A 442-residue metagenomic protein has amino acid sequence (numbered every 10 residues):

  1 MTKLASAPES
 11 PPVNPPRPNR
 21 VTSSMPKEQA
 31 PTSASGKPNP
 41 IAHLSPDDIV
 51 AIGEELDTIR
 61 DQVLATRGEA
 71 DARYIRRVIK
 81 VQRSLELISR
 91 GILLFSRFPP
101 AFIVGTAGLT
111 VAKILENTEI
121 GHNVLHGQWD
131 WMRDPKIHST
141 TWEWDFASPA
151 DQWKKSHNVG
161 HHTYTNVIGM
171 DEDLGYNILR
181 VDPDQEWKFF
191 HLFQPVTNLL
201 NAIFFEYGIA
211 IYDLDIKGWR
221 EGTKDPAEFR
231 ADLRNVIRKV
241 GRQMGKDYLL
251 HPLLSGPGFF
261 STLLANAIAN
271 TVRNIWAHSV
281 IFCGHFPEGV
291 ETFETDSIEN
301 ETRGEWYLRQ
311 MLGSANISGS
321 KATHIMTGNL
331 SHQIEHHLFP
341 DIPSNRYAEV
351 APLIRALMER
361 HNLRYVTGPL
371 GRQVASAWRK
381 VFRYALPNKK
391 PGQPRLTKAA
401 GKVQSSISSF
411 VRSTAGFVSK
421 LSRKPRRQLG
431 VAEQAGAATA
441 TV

Functional and structural regions predicted by a protein language model:
T2-S35, I298-E301, W306-H332, S344 (+1 more regions): Cytosolic-facing loops and C-terminal tails of multi-pass membrane proteins
R17, A42-L56, R67-E69, R73-R76 (+3 more regions): Extended, non-catalytic scaffold segments that flank or surround catalytic motifs
S24-I88: Low-complexity, highly charged intrinsically disordered N-terminal segments that act as targeting/localization
K27-E28, I49, L56-R73, P287-I317 (+2 more regions): Polar-ligand-bearing catalytic/cofactor-coordination segments of membrane-embedded or membrane-tethered inner-membrane
R73-N117, L192-Y207, A231-S279, S405 (+2 more regions): Alpha-helical bilayer-embedded segments of polytopic membrane proteins, i.e., transmembrane/intramembrane helices
P100, N274, H278, H285-E291 (+3 more regions): Flexible loop/turn segments at secondary-structure boundaries
V111-A231, I298-N388: Membrane-embedded catalytic scaffold of the fatty acid hydroxylase/desaturase
A267-F282, F286-P287, I354-R364, F382: C-terminal, active-site-flanking charged/polar segments
